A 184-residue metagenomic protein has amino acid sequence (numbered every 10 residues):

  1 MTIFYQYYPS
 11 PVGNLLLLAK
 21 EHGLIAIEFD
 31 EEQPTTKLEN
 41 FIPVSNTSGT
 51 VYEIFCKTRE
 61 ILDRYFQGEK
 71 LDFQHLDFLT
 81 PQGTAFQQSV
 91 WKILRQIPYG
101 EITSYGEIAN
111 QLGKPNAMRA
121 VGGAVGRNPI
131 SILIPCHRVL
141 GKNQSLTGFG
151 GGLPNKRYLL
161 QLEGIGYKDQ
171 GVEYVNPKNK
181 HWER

Functional and structural regions predicted by a protein language model:
M1-K114, L162, G166-R184: Basic nucleic-acid-binding alpha-helical/helix-turn surface characteristic of O6-alkylguanine DNA
M118-Y158, Y167: Short glycine/serine-rich loop segments
